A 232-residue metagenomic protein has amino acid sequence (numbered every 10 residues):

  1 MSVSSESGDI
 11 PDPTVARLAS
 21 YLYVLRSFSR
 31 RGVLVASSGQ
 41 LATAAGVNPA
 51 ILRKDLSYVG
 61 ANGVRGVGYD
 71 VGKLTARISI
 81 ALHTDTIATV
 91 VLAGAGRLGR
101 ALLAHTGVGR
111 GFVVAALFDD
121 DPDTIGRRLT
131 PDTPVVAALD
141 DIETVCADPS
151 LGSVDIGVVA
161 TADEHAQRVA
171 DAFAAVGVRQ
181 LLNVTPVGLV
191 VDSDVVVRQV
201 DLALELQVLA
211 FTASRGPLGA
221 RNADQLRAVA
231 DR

Functional and structural regions predicted by a protein language model:
M1-L34: Extreme N-terminal segment that seeds HTH/winged-HTH DNA-binding domains in transcriptional regulators
S2, Y21-S29, D132-D231: Phosphate-bearing ligand-interacting subdomains that bind or position ATP/ADP/UDP/GDP/NAD(P) or nucleotide-linked
V35, G39, T43-V90: HTH-adjacent hinge/linker in prokaryotic transcriptional regulators
L82-D85, G107, R127-L129, P149-L151: Solvent-exposed alpha-helices and their adjacent loops that cap or buttress functional pockets in soluble metabolic
D85-T124: Glycine-rich adenosine-cofactor-binding loop
D123-P134: N-terminal beta-loop-helix "entrance" segment that forms/cooperates in small-molecule cofactor or anionic ligand
